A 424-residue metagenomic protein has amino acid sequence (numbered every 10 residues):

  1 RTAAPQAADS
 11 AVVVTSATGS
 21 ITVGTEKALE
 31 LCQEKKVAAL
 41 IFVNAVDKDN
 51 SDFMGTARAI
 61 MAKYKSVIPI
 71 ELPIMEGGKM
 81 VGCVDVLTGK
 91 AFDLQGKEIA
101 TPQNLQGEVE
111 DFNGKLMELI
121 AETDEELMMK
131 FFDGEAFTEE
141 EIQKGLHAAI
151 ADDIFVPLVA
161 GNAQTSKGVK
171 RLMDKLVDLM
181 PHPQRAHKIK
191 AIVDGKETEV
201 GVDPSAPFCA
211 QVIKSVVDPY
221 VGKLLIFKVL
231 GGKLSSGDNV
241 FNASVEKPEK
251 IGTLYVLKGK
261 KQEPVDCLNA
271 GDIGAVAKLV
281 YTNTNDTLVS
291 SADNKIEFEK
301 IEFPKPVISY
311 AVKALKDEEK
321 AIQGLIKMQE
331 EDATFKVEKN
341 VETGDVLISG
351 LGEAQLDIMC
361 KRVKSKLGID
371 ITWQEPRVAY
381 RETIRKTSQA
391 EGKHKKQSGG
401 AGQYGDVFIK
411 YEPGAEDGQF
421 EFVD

Functional and structural regions predicted by a protein language model:
R1-D424: Structural and coupling elements of P-loop NTPases
